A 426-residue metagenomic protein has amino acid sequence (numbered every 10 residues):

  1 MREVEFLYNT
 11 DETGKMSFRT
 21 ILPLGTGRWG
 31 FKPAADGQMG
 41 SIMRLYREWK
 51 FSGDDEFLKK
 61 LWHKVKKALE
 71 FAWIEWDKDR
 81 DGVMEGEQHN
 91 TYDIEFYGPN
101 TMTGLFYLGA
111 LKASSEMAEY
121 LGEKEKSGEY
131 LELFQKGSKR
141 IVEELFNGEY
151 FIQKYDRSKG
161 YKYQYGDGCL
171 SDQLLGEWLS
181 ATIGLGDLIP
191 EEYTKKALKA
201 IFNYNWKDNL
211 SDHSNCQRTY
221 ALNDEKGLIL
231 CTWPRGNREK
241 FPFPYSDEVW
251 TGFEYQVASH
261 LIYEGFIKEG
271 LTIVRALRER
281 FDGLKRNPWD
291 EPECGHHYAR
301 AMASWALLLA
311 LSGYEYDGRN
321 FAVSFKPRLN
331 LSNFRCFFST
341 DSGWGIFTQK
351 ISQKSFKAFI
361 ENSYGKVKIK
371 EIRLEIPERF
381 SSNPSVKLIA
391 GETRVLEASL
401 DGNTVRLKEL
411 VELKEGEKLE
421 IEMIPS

Functional and structural regions predicted by a protein language model:
M1, K126-G128, I141-Q153, L188-K196 (+5 more regions): Acidic/polar loop patches that form or flank catalytic/metal-binding clefts of enzymes that bind anionic ligands
M1-E85, F96-A118, L131, S138-I141 (+5 more regions): Aromatic-rich carbohydrate-recognition surfaces in CAZymes
L7-L22, Q38-M43, D77-H89, F146-R157 (+2 more regions): Active-site-adjacent bridging/hinge elements
T26-Q38, T91-L105, K159-G176, G186-D187 (+2 more regions): Solvent-exposed loop and edge beta-strand segments that line ligand/cofactor-binding and catalytic clefts
N100-L121, F134, S138, F243-F281: Extended amphipathic alpha-helical segments enriched in small hydrophobics
V142-P244, E248: Extended ligand-binding clefts on enzyme/binding-domain cores
A221-D224, D247, E254-G402, L407-E415 (+1 more regions): Non-catalytic C-terminal accessory modules of carbohydrate-active enzymes
